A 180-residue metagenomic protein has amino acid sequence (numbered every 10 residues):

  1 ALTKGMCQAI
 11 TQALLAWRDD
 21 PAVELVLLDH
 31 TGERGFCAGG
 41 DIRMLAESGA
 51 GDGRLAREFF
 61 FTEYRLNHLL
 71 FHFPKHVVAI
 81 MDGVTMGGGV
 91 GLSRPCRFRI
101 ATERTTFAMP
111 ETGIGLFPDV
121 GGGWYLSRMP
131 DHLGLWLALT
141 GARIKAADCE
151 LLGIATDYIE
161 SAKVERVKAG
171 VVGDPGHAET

Functional and structural regions predicted by a protein language model:
A1-D29, R54, H68: Conserved CoA-thioester-binding segment of acyl-CoA-metabolizing enzymes
L28, D41, L92-S93, D148-C149: Hydrophobic/aromatic residues within transmembrane alpha-helices of multi-pass small-molecule transporters
H30-R65, G113-G115: Glycine- (often His-adjacent) and acidic-residue-rich active-site loop that binds/positions the CoA thioester
L70-I114, L137, G141, A146: Glycine-rich beta-to-alpha active-site loop
G123-H132: Hydrophobic, secondary-structure "cap" segments at the distal end of domains
I159-T180: Amphipathic alpha-helical blocks and their helix-capping loop/short-beta junctions
